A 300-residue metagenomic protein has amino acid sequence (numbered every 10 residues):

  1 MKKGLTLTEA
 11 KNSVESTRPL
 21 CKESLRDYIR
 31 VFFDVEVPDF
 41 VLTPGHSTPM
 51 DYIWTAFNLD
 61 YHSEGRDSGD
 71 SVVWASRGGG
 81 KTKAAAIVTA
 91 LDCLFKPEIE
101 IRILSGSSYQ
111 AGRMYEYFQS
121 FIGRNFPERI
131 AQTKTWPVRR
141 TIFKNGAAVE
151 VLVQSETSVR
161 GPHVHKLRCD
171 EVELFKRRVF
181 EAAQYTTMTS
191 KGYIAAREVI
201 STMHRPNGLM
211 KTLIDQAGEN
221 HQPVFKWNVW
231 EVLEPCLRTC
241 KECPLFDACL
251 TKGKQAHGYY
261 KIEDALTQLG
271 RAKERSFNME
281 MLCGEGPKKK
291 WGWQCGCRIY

Functional and structural regions predicted by a protein language model:
M1-G69, G284: N-terminal accessory segments
E64-V88: Walker A/P-loop
I99-F118: Conserved Walker A/P-loop ATP-binding site and its immediately adjacent core in helicase/helicase-like ATPase domains
S107, V153-S155, I200-R205: A short beta-strand-to-loop transition that corresponds to the Sensor-1 phosphate-sensing loop of AAA+ P-loop ATPases
E116-H165: Inter-Walker segment of RecA-like/P-loop motor cores
V172-C236, C240: Signature of the SF2 helicase/ATPase Hel1-core->accessory helical subdomain module
L233-Y300: ATPase catalytic-site recognition across NTP-hydrolyzing enzymes
